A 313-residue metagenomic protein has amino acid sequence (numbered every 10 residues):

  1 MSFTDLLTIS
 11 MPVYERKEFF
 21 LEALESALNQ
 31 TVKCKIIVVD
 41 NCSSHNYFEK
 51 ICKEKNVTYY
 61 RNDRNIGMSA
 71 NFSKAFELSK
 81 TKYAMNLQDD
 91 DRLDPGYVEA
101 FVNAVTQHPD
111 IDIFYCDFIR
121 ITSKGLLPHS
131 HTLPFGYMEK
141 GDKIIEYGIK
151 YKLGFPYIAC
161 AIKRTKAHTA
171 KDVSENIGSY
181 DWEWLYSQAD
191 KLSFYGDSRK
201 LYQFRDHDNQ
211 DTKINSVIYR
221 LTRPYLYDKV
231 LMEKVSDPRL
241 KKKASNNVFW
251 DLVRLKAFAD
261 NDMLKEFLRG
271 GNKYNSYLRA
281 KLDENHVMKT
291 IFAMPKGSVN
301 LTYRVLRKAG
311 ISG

Functional and structural regions predicted by a protein language model:
M1, A257-G313: Membrane-interface aromatic/basic loop that binds lipid-linked glycans or pyrophosphate carriers, typified by
E25-C34: Short, acidic, metal-binding catalytic loop of nucleotide-sugar glycosyltransferases
D40-F48, R64: A conserved acidic beta->alpha catalytic loop
N62-S79: Glycine-rich, basic loop-to-helix element that forms the pyrophosphate-binding segment of sugar-nucleotide handling
A70-S73, E99-A167: Flexible acidic/His/Gly-enriched loops in nucleotide-sugar-dependent glycosyltransferase catalytic domains
A84: Short aromatic/hydrophobic "clamp" motif used to bind/position activated sugar donors
F135-Y219: Conserved nucleotide-sugar donor-binding catalytic segment
E139-I145, L192, K200-D208, K213-K242 (+1 more regions): Catalytic core of nucleotide-sugar-dependent glycosyltransferases
